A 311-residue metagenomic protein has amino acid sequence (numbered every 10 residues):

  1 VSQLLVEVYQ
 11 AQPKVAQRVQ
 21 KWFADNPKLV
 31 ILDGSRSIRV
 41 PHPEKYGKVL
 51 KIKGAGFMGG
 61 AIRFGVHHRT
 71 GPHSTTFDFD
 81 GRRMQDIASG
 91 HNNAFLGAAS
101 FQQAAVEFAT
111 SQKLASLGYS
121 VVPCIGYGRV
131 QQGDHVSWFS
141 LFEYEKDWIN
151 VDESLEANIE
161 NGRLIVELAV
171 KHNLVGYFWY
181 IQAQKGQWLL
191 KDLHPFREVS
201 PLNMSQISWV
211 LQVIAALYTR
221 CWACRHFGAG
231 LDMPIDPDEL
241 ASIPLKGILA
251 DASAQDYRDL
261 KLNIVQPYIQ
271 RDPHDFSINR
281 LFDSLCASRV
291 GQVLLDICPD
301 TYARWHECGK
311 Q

Functional and structural regions predicted by a protein language model:
S2-Y177: Conserved ATP-binding subdomain of kinase catalytic cores across diverse folds
L5, V19, F23, M84 (+8 more regions): Extended hydrophobic/Leu-rich segments
R18, R36-R39, R63, R69 (+11 more regions): Arginine residue identity/basic-tract feature
I31, I38, I52, I62 (+15 more regions): Weak global preference for isoleucine
G126-W148, N173-D251, Q255: Catalytic activation segment of kinase domains across protein kinase-like and atypical kinase folds
D147-E153, E198, D272, S277: Short, solvent-exposed coil/turn linker segments
R225-Q311: Helical subdomain adjoining the active site within ATP-dependent kinase catalytic cores
